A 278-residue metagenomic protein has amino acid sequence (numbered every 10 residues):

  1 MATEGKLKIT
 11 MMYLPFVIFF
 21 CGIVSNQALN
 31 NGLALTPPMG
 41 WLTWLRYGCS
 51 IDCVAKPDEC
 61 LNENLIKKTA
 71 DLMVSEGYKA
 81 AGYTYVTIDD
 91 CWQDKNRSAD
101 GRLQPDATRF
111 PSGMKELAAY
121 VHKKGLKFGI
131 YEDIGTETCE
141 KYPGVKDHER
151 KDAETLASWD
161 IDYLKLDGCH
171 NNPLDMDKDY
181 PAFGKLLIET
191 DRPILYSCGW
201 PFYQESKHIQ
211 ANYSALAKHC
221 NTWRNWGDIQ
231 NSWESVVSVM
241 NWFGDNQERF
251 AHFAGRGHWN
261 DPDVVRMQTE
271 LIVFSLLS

Functional and structural regions predicted by a protein language model:
M1-L7: N-terminal secretory signal peptides that target proteins for export/translocation
L7-Q27: Cleavable N-terminal signal peptides of Sec/SRP-targeted secreted and luminal proteins
G22-I51, K56-E63: N-terminal module-boundary/linker segments of secreted carbohydrate-active enzymes
N31-T36, Y78-A80, V121-K123, A157-S158 (+2 more regions): Extracellular/periplasmic catalytic domains that process cell-envelope and extracellular macromolecules
R46-A55, L61-N62, I66-P173: Aromatic-lined carbohydrate-binding/catalytic grooves of carbohydrate-active enzymes
H148-K151, L195-S278: Glycan-recognition surfaces
Y163, G168-W200: Extracytoplasmic, non-cytosolic globular domains
